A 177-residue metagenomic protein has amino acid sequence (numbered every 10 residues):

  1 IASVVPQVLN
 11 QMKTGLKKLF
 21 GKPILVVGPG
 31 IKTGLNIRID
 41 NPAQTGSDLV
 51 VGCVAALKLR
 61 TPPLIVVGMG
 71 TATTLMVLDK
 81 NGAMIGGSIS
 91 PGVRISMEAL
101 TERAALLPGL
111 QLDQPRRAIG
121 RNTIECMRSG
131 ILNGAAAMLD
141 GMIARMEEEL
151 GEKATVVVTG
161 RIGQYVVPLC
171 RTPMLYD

Functional and structural regions predicted by a protein language model:
A2-I65, K80-D177: Nucleotide/phosphate-binding catalytic cleft detector across ATP-hydrolyzing and phosphate-transferring enzymes
V66, T73-L78: Short beta-strand scaffold segments in enzyme catalytic cores
T71-A72, I162: A generic "binding-loop/recognition-motif" signal
